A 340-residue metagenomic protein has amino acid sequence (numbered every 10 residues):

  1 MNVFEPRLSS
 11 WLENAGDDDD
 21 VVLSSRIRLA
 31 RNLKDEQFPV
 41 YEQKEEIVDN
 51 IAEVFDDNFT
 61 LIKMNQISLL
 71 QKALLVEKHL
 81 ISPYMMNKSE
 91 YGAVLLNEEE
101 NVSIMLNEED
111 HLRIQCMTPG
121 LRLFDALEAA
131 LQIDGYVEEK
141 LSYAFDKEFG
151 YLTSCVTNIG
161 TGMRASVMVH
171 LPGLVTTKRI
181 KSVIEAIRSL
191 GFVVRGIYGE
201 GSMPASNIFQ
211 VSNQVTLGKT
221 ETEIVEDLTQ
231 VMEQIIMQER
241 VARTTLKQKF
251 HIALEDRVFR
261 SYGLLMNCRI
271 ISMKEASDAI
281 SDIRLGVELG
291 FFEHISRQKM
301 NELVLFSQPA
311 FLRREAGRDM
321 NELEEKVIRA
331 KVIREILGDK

Functional and structural regions predicted by a protein language model:
M1-E148, M163, T177, S182-I184 (+1 more regions): Long, Pro/Ser/Thr-rich low-complexity/intrinsically disordered regulatory tracts in eukaryotic proteins
G150-V167: Conserved phosphate/anionic-ligand binding catalytic regions in large, soluble enzymes, centered on
V167-G173: Alpha-helical support elements that line or immediately flank enzyme active sites and cofactor-binding pockets
